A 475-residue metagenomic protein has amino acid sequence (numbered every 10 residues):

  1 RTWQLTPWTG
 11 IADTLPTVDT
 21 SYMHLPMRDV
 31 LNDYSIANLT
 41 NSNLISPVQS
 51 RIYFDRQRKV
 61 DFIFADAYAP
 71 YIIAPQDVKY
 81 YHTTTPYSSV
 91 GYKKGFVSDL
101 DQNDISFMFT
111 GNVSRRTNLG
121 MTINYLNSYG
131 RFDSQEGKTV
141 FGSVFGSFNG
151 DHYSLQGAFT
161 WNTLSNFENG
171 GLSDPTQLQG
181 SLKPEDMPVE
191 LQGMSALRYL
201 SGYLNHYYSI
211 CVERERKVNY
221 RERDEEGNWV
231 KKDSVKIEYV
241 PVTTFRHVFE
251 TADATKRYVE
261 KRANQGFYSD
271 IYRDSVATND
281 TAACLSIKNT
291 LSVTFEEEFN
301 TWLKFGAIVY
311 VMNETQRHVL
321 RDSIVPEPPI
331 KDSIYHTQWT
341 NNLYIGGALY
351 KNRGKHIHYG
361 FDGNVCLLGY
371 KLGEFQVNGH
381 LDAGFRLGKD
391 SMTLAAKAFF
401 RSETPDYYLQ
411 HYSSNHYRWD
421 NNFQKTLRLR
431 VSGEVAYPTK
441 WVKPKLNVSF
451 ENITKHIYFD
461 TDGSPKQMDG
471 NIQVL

Functional and structural regions predicted by a protein language model:
R1-L200, S209-E222, R386-M392: Membrane-proximal, glycine/serine-rich, low-complexity loop/turn segments characteristic of large bacterial
T85, A196-A263, S275-L475: Exposed, low-structure sequence patches enriched in small/polar residues
V140, T176, N264-G266, N415: A generic membrane alpha-helix/interface feature
K183-D186, N264-S275: Short coil/linker segments at helix-helix boundaries
